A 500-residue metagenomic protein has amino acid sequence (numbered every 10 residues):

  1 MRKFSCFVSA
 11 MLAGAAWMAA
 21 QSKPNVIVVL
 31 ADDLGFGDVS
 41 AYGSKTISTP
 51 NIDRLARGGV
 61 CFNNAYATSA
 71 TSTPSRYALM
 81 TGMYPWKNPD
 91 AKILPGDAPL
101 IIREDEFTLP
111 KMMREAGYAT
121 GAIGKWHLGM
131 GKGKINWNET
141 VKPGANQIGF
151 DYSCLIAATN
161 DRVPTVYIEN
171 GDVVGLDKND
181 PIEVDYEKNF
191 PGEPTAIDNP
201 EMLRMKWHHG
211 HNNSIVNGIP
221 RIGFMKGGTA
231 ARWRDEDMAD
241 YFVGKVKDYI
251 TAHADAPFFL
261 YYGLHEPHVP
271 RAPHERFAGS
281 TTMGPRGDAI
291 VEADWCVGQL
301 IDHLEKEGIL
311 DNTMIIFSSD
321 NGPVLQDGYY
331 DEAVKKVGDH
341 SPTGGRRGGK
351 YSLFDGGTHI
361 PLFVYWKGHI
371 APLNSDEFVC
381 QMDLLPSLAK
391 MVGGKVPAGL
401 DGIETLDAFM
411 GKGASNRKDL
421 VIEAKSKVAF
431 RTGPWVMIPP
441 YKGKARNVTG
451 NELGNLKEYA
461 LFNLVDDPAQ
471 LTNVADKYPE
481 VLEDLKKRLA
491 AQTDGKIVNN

Functional and structural regions predicted by a protein language model:
R2-F4, A19-A460, P468-N500: Formylglycine-dependent sulfatase
S5, S9: Cysteine-centered catalytic environments shared across enzyme families
A10-A19: Hydrophobic h-region of N-terminal signal peptides that target proteins for export in Gram-negative bacteria
